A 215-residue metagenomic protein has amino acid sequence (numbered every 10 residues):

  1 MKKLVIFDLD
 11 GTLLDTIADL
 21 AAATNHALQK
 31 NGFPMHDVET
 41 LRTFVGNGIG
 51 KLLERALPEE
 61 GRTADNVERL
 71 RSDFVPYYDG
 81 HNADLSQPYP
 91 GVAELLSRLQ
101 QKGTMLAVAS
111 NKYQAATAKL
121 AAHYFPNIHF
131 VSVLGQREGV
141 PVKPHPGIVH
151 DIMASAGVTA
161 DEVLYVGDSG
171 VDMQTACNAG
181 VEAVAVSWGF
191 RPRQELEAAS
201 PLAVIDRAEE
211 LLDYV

Functional and structural regions predicted by a protein language model:
M1-K3, E39, Q100, Q114 (+1 more regions): Asp-based, Mg2+/Mn2+-dependent phosphohydrolase catalytic module
M1-T43: Active-site neighborhood of HAD-like aspartate-dependent phosphohydrolases
I6-D8, A109, V166: Generic enzyme active-site microenvironment
A21, N25, R42, G46-E54 (+4 more regions): An amphipathic alpha-helix signature
A27-L28, G48-T63, L120, I152-M153: Helix-loop "lid/cap" segments that line or gate small-molecule binding pockets
K30-P34, E59-D65, Q101-K102, F125-H129 (+1 more regions): Short helix-capping segments at alpha-helix termini
R55-E94: Metal-dependent phosphoesterase signature
D79-V108, Q114-K119, P146: Short, acidic loop-to-helix structural element flanking the phosphoryl-transfer center in phosphate-processing enzymes
